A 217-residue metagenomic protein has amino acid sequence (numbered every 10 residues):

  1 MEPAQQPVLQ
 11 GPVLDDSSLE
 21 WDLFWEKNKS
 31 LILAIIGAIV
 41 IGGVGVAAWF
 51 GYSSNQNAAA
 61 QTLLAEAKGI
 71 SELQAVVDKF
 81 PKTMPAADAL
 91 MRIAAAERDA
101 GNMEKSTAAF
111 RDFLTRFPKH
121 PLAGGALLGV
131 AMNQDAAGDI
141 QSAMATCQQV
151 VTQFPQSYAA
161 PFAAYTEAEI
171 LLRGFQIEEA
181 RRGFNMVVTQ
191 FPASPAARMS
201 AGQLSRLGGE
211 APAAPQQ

Functional and structural regions predicted by a protein language model:
M1-A38: N-terminal positive-inside, membrane-proximal cytosolic segments immediately preceding the first
L31, K79-A86, L114-A123, V151-A160 (+1 more regions): Short solvent-exposed coil/turn linkers within tandem alpha-helical repeat scaffolds
Q74-G125: Extracytoplasmic/periplasmic/luminal assembly and interaction segments in envelope/secretory/respiratory proteins
